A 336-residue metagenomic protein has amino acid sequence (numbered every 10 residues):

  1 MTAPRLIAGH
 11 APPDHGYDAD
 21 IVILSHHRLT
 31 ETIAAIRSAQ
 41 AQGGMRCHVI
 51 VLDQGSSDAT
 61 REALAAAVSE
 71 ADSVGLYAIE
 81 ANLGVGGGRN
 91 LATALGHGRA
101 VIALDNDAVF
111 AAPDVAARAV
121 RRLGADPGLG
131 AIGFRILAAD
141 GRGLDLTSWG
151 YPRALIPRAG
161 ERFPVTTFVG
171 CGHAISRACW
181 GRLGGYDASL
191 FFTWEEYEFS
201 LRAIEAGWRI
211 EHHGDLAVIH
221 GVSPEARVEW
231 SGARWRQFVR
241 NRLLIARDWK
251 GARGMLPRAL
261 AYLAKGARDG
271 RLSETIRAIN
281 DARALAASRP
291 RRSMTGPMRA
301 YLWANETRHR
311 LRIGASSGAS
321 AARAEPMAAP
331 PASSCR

Functional and structural regions predicted by a protein language model:
M1-S38: N-proximal low-complexity "stem/linker" segments adjacent to membrane-targeting elements
L29, D53-E62, V109: A conserved acidic beta->alpha catalytic loop
S38-R46: Short, acidic, metal-binding catalytic loop of nucleotide-sugar glycosyltransferases
I79-G96: Glycine-rich, basic loop-to-helix element that forms the pyrophosphate-binding segment of sugar-nucleotide handling
V101: Short aromatic/hydrophobic "clamp" motif used to bind/position activated sugar donors
A112-L144: Conserved donor NDP-sugar-binding/catalytic core segment of glycosyltransferases
T167, C171-I175, C179-G184, S189-A217: A short, conserved alpha-helix in the catalytic core of glycosyltransferases
Q237, A252-R336: Non-catalytic, C-terminal membrane-associated alpha-helical segments of glycosyltransferases
